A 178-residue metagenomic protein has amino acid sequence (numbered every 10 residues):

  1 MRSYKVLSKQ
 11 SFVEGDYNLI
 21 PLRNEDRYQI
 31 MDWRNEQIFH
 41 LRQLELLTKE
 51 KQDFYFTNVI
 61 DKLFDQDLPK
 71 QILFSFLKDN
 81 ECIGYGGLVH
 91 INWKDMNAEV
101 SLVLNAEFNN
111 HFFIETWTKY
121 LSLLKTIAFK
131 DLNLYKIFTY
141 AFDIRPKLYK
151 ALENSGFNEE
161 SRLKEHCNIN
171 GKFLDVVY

Functional and structural regions predicted by a protein language model:
M1-R27, N35, L77-Y178: Acyl-donor (CoA/ACP) binding surface of acyl/acetyltransferases
S11, P21-L22, L46, F64-Q66: Short secondary-structure boundary/capping segments within folded domains
I30, Q52, V100: Hydrophobic pocket/interface hotspot
I38, I60-D67, F108, L132: Secondary-structure transition/hinge residues
I38-I60: Conserved GNAT-fold acetyl-CoA-binding loop/helix
L47-K51, I72, I144: Short, conserved alpha-helical segments within structured domains
V59-S75, G84: A short helix-loop-beta-strand connector motif used in the catalytic cores of GNAT acetyltransferases and, in some
